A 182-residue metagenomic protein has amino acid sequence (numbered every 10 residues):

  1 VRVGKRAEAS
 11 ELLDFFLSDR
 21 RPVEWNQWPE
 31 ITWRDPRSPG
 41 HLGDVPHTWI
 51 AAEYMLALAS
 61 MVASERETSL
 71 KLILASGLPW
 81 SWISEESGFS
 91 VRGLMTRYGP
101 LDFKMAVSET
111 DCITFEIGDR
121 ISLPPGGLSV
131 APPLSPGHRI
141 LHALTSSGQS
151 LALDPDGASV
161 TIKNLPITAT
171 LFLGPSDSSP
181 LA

Functional and structural regions predicted by a protein language model:
G4-A182: Non-catalytic C-terminal accessory modules of carbohydrate-active enzymes
